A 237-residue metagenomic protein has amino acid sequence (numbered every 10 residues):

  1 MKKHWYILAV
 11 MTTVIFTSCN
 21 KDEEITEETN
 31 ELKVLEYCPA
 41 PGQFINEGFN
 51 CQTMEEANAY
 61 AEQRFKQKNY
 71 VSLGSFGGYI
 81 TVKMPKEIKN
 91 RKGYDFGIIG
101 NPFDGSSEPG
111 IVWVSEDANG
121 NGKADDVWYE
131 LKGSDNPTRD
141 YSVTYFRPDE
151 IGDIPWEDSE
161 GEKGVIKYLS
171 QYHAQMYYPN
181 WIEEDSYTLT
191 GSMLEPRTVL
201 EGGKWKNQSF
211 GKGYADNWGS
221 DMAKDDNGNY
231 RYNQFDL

Functional and structural regions predicted by a protein language model:
M1-K2, N20: Generic cytosolic/nucleocytoplasmic N-terminal low-complexity/intrinsically disordered segments
K2-A9: Sec-dependent signal peptide recognition, specifically the positively charged N-region followed immediately by
I15-S18: C-terminal motif of bacterial Sec signal peptides marking the signal peptidase cleavage site
D22-E108, V127, K132-L237: A domain-level signal for the mature, folded cores of soluble proteins
I111-W113: Beta-strand signatures of extracellular beta-sandwich domains
S115-N121: Short loop/turn segments immediately following beta-strands, especially the blade-tip and inter-blade linker loops
